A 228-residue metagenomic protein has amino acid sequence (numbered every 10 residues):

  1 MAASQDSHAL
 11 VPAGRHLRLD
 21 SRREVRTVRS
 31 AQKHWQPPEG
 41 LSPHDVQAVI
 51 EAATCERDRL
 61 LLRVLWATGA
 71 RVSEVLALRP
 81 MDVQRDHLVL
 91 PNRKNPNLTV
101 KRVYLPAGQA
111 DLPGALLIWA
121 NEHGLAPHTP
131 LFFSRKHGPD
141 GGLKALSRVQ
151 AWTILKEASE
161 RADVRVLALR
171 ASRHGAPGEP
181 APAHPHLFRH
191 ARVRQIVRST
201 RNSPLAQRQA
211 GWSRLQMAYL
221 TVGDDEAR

Functional and structural regions predicted by a protein language model:
M1-R26, A70-S73, G114-I118, T153-D163: N-terminal DNA-binding recognition helix of tyrosine site-specific recombinases/integrases
S21-Q47, P96-A110, L125-T129: DNA breakage-rejoining catalytic core of tyrosine-based enzymes
P43-V72: Basic, Lys/Arg- and aromatic-enriched nucleic-acid-binding interface segment
V46, R57-R59, R148, W152 (+1 more regions): Short, leucine-enriched amphipathic alpha-helices that occur as contiguous helical runs
A52, R85-H87, R93-G142, V149-A162: Basic, alpha-helical nucleic-acid-contacting "clamp/cap" segments
L65-D86, P204-R208: Short, charged phosphate-coordinating catalytic segments
K94-P96, A210-R228: Catalytic-site neighborhood detector that most strongly recognizes the C-terminal catalytic loop/helix of tyrosine
W152-R208, W212: Short, basic (Lys/Arg/His-rich) helix/loop patches that form interaction surfaces in the mid-to-C-terminal regions
